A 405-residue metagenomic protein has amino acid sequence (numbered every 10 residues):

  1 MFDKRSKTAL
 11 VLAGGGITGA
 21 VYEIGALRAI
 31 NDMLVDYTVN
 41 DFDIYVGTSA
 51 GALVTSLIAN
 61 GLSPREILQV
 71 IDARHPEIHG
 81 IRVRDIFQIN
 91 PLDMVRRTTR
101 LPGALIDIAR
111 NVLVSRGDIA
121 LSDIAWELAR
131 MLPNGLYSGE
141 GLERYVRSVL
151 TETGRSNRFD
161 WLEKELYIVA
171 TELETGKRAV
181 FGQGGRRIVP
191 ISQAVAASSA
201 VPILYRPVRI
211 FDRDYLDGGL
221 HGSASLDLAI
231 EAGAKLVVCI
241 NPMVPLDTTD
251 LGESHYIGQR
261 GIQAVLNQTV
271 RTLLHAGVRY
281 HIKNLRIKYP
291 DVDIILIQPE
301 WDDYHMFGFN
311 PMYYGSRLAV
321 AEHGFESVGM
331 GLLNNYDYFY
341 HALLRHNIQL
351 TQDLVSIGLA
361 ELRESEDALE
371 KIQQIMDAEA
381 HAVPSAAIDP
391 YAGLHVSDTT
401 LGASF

Functional and structural regions predicted by a protein language model:
M1-T48, L53-F405: Patatin-like phospholipase
